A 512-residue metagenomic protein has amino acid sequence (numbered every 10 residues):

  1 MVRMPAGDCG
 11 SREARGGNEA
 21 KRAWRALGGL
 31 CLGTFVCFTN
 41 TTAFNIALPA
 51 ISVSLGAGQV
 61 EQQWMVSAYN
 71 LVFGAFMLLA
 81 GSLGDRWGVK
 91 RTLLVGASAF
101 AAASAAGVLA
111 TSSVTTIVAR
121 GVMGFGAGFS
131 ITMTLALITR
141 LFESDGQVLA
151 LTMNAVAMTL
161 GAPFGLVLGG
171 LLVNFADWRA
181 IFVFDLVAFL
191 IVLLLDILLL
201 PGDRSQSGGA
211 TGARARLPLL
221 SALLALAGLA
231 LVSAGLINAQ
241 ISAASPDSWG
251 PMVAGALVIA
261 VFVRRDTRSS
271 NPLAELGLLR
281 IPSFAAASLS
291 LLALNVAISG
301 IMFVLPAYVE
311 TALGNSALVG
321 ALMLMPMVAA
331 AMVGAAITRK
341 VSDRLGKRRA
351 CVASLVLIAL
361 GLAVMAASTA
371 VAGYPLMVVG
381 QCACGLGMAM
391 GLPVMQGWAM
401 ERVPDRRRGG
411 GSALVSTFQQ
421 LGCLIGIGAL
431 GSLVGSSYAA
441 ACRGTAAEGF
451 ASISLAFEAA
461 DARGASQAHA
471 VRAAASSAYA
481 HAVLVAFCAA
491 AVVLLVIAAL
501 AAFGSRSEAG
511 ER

Functional and structural regions predicted by a protein language model:
V2-L27, T34, L198, G397 (+1 more regions): Transmembrane-helix exit segments and adjacent C-terminal regions of multi-pass membrane proteins
W24-I46, Q59, M65-V66, F175 (+6 more regions): 12-transmembrane solute porter fold
V36, N40, V72, A106 (+10 more regions): Residue-level hotspots within pore-lining transmembrane alpha-helices of multi-pass secondary transporters
N40, Y69-F76, G126, A157 (+4 more regions): MFS transmembrane alpha-helix packing/gate-lining sites
A43, A47, L79, F129-M133 (+3 more regions): Transmembrane alpha-helix boundary/hinge residues in polytopic small-molecule transporters
M77-L220, N238: Helix-loop-helix hairpins in multi-pass membrane proteins, especially solute transporters
N174-L186, N238-S248, S436-A491: A membrane-interface helix-boundary motif in multi-pass transporters
N174-S290, A297: Hydrophobic transmembrane-helix bundles of small-molecule transporters
